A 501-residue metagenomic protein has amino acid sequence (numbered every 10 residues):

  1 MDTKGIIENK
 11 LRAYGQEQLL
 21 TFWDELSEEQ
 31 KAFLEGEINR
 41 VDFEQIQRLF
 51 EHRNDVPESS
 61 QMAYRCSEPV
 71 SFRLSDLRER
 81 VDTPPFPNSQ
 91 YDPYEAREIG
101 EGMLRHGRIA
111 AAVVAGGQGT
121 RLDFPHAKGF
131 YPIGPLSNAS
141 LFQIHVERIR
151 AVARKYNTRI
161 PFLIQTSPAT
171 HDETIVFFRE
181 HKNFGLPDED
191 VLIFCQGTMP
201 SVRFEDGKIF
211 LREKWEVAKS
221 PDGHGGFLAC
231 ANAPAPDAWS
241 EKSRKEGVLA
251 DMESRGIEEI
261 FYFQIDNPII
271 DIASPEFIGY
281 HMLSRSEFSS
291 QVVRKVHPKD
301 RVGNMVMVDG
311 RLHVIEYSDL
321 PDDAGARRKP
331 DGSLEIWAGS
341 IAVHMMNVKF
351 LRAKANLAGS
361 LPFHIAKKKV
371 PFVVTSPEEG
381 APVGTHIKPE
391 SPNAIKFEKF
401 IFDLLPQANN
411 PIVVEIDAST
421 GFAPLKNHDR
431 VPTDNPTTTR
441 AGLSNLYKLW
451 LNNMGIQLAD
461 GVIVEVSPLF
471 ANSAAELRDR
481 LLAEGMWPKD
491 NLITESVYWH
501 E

Functional and structural regions predicted by a protein language model:
M1-A96, G102, A324-L334, A338-E501: Terminal amphipathic alpha-helical/low-complexity segments used for targeting or macromolecular assembly
V81-A110, F124-F402, H500: Domain-scale recognition of functional cores that engage charged ligands
G116-R121: Conserved adenylation A10 loop of the ANL superfamily
